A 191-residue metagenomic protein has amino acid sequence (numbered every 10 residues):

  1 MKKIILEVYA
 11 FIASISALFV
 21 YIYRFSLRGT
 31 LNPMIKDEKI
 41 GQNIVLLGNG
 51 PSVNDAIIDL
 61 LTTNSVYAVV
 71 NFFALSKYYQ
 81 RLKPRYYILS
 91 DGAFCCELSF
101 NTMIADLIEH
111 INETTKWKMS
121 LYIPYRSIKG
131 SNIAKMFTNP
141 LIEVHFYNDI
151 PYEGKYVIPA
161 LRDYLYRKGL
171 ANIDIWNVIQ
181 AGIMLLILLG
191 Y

Functional and structural regions predicted by a protein language model:
M1-M34: Membrane-proximal basic amphipathic "stem/tether" segments
S16-Y23, K36-Q42, H145-I150: Short acidic/polar alpha-helix capping motifs at helix-coil junctions
R24-I88, G92-H110: Extended catalytic core of nucleotide-activated donor transferases of GT-like folds
A74-N177: Acidic/Gly/His-enriched mid-domain segments of enzyme catalytic cores or analogous surface patches that mediate
